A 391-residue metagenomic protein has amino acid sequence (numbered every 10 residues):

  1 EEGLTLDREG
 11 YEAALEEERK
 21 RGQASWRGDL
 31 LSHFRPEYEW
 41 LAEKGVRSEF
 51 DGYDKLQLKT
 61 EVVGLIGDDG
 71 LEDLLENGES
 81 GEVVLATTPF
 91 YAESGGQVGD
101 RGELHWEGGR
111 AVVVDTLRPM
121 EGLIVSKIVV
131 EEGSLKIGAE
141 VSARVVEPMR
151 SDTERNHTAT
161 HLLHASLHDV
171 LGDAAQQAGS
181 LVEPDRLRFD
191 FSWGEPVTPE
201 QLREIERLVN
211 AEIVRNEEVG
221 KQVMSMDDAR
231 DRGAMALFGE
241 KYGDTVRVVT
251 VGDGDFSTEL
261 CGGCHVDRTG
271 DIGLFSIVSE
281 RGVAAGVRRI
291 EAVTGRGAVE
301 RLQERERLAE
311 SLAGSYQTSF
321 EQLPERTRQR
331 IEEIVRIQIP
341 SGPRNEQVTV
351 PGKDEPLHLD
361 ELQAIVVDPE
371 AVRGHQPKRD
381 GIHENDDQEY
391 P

Functional and structural regions predicted by a protein language model:
E1-R379, E384-D386, Y390-P391: A glycine- and charged-residue-rich anion-binding loop/surface
